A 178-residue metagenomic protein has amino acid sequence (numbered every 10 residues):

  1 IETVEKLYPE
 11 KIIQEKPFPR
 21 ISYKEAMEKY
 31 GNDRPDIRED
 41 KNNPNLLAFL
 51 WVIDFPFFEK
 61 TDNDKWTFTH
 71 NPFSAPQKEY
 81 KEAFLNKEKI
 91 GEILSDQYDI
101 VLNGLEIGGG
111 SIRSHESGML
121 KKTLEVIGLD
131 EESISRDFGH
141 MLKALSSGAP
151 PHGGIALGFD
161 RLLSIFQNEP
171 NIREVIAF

Functional and structural regions predicted by a protein language model:
I1-F178: Class II aminoacyl-tRNA synthetase catalytic cores and aaRS-like
